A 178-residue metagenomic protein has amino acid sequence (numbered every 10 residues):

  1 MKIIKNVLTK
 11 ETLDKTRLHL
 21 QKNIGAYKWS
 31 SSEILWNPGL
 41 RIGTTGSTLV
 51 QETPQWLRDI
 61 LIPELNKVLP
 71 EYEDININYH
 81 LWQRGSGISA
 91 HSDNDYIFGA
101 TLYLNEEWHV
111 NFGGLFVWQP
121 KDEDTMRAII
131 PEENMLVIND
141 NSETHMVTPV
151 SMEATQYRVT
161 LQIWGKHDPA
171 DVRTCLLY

Functional and structural regions predicted by a protein language model:
M1-L69: Non-heme Fe(II)/2-oxoglutarate
D59-I62, N66-Y178: Catalytic core of non-heme Fe(II) oxygenases with the double-stranded beta-helix
